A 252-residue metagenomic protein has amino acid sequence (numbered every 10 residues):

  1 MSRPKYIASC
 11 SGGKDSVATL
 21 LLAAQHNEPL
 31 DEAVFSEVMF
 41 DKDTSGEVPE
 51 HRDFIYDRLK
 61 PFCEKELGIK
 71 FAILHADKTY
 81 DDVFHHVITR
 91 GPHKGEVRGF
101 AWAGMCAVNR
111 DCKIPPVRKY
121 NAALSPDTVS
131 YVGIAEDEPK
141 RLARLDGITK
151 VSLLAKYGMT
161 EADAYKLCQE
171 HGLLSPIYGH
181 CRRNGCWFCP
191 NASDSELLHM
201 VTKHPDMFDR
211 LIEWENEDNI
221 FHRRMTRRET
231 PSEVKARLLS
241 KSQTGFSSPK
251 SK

Functional and structural regions predicted by a protein language model:
M1-K252: Nucleotide-activated chemistry modules centered on ATP-dependent adenylation/adenylyltransferase
